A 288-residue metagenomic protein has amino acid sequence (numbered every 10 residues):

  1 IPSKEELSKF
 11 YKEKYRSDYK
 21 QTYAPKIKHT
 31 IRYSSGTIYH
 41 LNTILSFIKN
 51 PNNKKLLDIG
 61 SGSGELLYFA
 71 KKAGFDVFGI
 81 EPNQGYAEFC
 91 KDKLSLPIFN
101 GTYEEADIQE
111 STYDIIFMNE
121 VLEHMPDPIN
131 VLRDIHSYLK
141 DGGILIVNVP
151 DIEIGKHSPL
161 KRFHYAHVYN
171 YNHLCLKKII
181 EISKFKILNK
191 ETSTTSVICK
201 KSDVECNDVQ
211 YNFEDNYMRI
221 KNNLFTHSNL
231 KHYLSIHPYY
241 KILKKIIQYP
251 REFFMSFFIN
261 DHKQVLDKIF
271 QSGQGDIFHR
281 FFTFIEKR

Functional and structural regions predicted by a protein language model:
I1-S111, I115-N119, T192-T195, E205-R288: Conserved N-terminal segment of class I S-adenosyl-L-methionine
N119-P126: Short catalytic micro-motifs in class I SAM-dependent methyltransferases
P126-N130, H157: Short N-terminal helix/helix-N-cap motif within the alpha/beta-hydrolase-1
I129-I144: A short glycine-rich, Lys/Arg-flanked "PGG" loop and its adjoining helix->strand segment in the class I
I146-I179: Short, glycine-/aromatic-enriched active-site segment of Class I SAM-dependent methyltransferases
H173-K190, K201: A SAM-dependent methyltransferase catalytic signature shared across enzymes that methylate proteins
